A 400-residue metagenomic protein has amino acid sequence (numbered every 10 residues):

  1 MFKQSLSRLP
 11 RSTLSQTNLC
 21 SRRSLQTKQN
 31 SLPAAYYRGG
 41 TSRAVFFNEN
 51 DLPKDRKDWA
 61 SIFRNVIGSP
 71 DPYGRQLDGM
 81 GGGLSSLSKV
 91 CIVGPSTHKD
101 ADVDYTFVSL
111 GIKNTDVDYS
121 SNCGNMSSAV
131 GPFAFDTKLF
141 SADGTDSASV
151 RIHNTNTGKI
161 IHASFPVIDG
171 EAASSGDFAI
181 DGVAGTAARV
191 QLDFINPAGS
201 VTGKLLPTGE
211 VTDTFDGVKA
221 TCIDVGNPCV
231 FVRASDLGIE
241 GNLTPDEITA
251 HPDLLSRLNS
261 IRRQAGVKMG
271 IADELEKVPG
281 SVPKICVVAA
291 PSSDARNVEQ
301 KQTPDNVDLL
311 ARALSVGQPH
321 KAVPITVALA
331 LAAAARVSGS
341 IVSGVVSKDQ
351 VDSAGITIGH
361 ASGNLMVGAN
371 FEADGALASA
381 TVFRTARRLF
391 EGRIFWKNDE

Functional and structural regions predicted by a protein language model:
M1-K28: N-terminal mitochondrial targeting presequence
R23-E400: A glycine-rich beta-to-alpha transition motif near the start of alpha/beta enzyme domains, typified by
